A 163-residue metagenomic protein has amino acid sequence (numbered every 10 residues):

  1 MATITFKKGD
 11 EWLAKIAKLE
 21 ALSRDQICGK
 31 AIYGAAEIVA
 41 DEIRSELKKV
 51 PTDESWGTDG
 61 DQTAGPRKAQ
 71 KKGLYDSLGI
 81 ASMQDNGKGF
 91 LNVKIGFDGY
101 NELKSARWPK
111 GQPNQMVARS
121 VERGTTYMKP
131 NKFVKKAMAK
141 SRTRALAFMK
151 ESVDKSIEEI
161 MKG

Functional and structural regions predicted by a protein language model:
M1-S23: N-terminal, Lys/Arg- and Ser/Thr-rich interaction peptides
A14-A17, D41, T143, A147: Replace "anionic and nucleotidyl ligands
S23-Q26, N131: Second-shell loop/turn segments in exported
D25-G124, K155, M161-G163: Short, low-complexity, charged/polar segments at coil/turn and helix-coil boundaries
Q115-G163: Lipid-handling modules and contact-site tethers
